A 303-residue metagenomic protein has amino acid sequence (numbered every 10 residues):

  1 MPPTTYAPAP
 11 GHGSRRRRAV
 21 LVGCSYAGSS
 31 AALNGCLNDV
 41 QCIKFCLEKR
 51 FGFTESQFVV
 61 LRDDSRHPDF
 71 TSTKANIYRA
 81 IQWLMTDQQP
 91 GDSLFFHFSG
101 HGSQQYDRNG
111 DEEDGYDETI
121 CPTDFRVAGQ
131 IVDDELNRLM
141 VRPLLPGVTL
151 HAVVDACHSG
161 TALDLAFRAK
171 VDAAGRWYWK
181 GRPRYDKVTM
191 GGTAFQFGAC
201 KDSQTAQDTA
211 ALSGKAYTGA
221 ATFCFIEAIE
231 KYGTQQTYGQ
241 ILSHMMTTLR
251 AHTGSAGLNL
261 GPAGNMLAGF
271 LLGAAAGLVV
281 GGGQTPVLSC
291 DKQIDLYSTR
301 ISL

Functional and structural regions predicted by a protein language model:
M1-T119, D134, S213, G273 (+1 more regions): Boundary/activation segment at the start of structured domains
G23, D133, N137-R142, G147-G264: Active-site-proximal C-terminal subdomain of hydrolase catalytic domains
Y26-G28, S65-H67, H101-Q105, R126-A128 (+2 more regions): Solvent-exposed loop/turn segments at secondary-structure junctions within structured extracellular/periplasmic domains
A31, E118-C121, G129, G160-T161 (+4 more regions): Flexible, active-site-adjacent loop/turn segments at secondary-structure boundaries
D124-D134: Aromatic/His-enriched, Gly/Pro-containing loop or helix-boundary segments that lie immediately adjacent to catalytic
L258-G282: Flexible coil/linker segments and helix-coil junctions enriched in charged and small residues
